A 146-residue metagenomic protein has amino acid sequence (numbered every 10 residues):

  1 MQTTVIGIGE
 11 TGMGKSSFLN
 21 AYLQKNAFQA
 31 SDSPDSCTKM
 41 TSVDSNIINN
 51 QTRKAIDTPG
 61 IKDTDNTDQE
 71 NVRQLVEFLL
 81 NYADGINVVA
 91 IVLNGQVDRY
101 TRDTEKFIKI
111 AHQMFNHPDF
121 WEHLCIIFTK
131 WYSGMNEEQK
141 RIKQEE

Functional and structural regions predicted by a protein language model:
M1-E146: Conserved GTPase G-domain substructure that encodes guanine base recognition and part of the catalytic core, centered
